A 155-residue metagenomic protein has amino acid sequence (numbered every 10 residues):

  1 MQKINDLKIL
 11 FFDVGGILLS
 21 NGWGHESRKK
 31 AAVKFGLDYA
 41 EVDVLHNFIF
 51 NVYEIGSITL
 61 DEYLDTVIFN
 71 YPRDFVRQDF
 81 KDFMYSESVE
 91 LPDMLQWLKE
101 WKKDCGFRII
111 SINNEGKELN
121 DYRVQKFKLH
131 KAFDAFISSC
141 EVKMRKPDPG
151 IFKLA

Functional and structural regions predicted by a protein language model:
Q2-L45: Active-site neighborhood of HAD-like aspartate-dependent phosphohydrolases
I4, K102-D104, K128-A132: Short, conserved loop/helix-junction motifs that constitute active-site signature segments in enzyme catalytic cores
D6-I9, F69, Q78-I110, D121 (+1 more regions): Short, acidic loop-to-helix structural element flanking the phosphoryl-transfer center in phosphate-processing enzymes
D13-G16, G56, W101, S111 (+1 more regions): Generic structural signal for small/hydrophobic residues in well-ordered secondary structure, especially within
I17-L18, G24-H25, E115-E118, V142-K143: Short, solvent-exposed loop/turn segments at secondary-structure junctions
E26-K30, F48, E62, T66 (+4 more regions): Alpha-helical elements of Rossmann-like donor-binding domains used by nucleotide-donor carbohydrate transfer enzymes
N51-K81: A metal-dependent, Asp-based hydrolase signature
K117-A155: Substrate-recognition "cap/lid" segment bordering the active-site pocket of phosphatases
